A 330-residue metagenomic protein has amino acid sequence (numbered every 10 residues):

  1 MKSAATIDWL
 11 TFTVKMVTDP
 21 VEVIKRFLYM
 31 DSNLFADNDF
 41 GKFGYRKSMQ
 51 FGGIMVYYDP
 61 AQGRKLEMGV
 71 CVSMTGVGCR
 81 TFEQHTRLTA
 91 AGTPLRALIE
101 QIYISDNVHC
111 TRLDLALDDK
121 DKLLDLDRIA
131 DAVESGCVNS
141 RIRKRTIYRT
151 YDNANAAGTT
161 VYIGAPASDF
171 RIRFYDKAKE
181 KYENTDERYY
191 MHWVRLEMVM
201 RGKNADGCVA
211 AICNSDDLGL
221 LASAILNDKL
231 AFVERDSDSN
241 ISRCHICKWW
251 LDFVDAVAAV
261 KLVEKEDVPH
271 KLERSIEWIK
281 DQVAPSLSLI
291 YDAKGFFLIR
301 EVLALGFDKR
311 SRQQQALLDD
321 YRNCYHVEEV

Functional and structural regions predicted by a protein language model:
M1-H270, W278-V330: Structured, helix-rich domain cores that form ligand/interaction pockets
E273: Catalytic phosphate/metal-binding cores of nucleic-acid and nucleotide-processing enzymes, i.e., regions that mediate
